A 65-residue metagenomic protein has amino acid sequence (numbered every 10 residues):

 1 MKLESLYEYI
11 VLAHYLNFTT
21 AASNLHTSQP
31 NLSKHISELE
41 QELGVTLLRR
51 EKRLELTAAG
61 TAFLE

Functional and structural regions predicted by a protein language model:
K2-E8, Q29, G60: The N-cap/first-turn positions of alpha helices within or immediately adjacent to helix-turn-helix DNA-binding domains
I10-H26, R53: Short helix-boundary/capping micro-motifs
Y15, N24, S37-T46: Residue cluster at the C-terminal edge of the helix-turn-helix DNA-binding motif
E40-A58: A short LG(V/I)-centered, amphipathic sequence patch enriched for acidic residue(s) preceding the LG motif
A59-E65: Short, solvent-exposed amphipathic helices
